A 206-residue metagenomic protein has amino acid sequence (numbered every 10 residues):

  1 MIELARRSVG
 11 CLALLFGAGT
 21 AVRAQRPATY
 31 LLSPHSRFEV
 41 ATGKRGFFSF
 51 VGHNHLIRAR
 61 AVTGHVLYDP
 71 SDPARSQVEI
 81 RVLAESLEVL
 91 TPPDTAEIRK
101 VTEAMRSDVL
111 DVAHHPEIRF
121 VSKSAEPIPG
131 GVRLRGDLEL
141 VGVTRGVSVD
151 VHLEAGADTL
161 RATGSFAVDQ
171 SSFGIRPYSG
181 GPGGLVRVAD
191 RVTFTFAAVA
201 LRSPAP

Functional and structural regions predicted by a protein language model:
M1-L4: N-terminal secretory signal peptides that target proteins for export/translocation
R6-C11: N-terminal export leaders
A13-V22: Hydrophobic h-region of N-terminal signal peptides that target proteins for export in Gram-negative bacteria
A24-P206: Low-complexity, acidic/polar, glycine-enriched regions of mature
